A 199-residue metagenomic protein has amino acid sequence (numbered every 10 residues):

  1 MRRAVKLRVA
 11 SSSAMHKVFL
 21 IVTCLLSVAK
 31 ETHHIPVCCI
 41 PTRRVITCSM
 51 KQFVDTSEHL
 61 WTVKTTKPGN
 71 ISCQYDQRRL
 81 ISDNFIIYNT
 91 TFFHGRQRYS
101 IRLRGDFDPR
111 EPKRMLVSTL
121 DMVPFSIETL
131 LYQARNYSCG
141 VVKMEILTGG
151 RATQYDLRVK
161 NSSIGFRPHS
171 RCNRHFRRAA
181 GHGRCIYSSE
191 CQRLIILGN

Functional and structural regions predicted by a protein language model:
R2-N199: A beta-rich soluble binding module of mature secreted/lumenal proteins
